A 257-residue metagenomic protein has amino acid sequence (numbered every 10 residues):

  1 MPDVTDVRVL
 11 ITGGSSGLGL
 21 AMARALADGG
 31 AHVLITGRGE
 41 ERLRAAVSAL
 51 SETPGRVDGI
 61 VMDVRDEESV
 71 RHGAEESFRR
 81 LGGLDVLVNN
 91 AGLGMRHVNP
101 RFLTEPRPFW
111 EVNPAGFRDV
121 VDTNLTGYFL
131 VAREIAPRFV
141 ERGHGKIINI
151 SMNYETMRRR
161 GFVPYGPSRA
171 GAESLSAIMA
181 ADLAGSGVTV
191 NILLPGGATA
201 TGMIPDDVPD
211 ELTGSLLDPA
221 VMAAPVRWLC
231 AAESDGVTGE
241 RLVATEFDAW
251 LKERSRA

Functional and structural regions predicted by a protein language model:
S15-S16: Conserved glycine-rich cofactor-binding loop
G29-A46: Conserved glycine-rich Rossmann-like NAD(P)H-binding loop of the short-chain dehydrogenase/reductase
E40-E41, V61-G73, P114: The beta1-alpha1 cofactor-binding region of Rossmann-like NAD(H)/NADP(H)-dependent oxidoreductases
H72-R79, V98, L103-E111, A115-D122: Active-site Tyr-X3-Lys motif and surrounding loop/helix of classical short-chain dehydrogenase/reductase
L93-G94, E105-G116, K146-G171, S176-G185 (+1 more regions): Catalytic loop of short-chain dehydrogenase/reductase
A132-R133, A177: A short, exposed helix-loop element centered on a Lys and neighboring polar residues
G185, I192-L193, D210-A257: C-terminal helical subdomain
